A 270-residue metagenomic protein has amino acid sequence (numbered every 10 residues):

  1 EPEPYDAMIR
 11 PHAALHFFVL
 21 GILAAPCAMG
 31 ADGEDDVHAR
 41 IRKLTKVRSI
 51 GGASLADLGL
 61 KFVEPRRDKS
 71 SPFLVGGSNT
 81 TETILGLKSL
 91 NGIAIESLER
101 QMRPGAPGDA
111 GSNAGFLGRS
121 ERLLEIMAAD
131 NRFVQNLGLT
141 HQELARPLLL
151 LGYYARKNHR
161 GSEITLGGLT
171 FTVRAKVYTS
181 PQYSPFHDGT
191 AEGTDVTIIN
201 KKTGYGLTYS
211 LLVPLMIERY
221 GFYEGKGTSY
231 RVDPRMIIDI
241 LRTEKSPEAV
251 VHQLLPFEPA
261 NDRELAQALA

Functional and structural regions predicted by a protein language model:
Y5-F17: Bacterial N-terminal signal peptides that target proteins for export
M8-I9, I22, M29: Short hydrophobic transmembrane-like helices used for membrane targeting/insertion
H16-P26: Bacterial N-terminal signal peptides
A31-A270: Alpha-helical interaction/linker modules in multidomain eukaryotic proteins
